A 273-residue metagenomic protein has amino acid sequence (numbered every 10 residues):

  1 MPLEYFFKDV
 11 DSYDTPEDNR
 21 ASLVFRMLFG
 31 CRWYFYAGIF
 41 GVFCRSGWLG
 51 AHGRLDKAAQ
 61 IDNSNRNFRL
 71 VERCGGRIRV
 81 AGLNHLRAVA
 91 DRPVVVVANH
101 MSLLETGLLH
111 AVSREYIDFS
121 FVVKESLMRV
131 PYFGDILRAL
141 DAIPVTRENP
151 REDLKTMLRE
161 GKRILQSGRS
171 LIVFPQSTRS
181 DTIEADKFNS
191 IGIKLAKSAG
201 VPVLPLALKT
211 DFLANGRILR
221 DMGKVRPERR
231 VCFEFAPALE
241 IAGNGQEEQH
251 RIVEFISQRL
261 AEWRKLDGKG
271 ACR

Functional and structural regions predicted by a protein language model:
M1-P93, G107-L108: Membrane-anchoring hydrophobic helices of lipid-metabolizing enzymes
W33-F35, F43-G50, A90-E148: Catalytic core of membrane glycerolipid acyltransferases/transacylases, capturing the structured, soluble-facing
H52-N84, I117-R159: Membrane-interfacial amphipathic helices and adjacent loop/beta segments that form the lipid-substrate binding surface
V80, V96, F121, F233-F235: Generic preference for hydrophobic
P93-V95, G168-F174: Residue-level preference for the first positions of well-ordered beta-strands
V112, I136, R163, K194-L195: Hydrophobic/aromatic ligand-binding patch that stacks against planar heteroaromatic rings of cofactors or nucleotides
F133-G134, S170, D181-E247: A cross-family acyltransferase "interaction/gating" segment
S177: Active-site metal-binding loops of divalent metal-dependent hydrolases
